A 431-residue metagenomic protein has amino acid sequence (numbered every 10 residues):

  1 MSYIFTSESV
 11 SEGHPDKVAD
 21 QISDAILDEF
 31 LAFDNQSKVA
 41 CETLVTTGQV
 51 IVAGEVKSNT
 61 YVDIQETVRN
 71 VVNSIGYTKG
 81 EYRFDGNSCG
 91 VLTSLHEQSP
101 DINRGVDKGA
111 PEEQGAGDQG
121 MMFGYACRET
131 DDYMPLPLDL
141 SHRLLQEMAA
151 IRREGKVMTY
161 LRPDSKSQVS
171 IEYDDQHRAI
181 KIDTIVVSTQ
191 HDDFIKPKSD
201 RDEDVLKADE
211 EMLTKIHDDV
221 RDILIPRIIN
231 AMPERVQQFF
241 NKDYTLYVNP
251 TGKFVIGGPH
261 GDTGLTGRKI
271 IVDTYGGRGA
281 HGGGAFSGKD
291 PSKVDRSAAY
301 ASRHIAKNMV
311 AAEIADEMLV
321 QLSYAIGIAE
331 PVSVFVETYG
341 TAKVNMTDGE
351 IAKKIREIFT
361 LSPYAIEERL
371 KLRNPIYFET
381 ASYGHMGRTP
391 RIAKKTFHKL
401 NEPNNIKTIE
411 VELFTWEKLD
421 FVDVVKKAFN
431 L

Functional and structural regions predicted by a protein language model:
M1-A40, V422, L431: N-terminal, positively charged regions that mediate nucleic acid binding
T6, E66, N73-V255, G387-R391 (+1 more regions): Glycine-rich, mobile lid/loop segments that gate access to catalytic sites or pores
E8-V10, H14-A19, Q114-T130, V255-A280 (+2 more regions): Conserved phosphate/anionic-ligand binding catalytic regions in large, soluble enzymes, centered on
E12-L31, E129-A150, K289-E313: Alpha-helical support elements that line or immediately flank enzyme active sites and cofactor-binding pockets
A40, I51, L92, M122 (+10 more regions): Structured core elements
A40-S58, I326-E330: Short, charge-patterned binding micro-sites
T46, A315-E317, Y324-L431: Internal helix-turn-beta structural module
R268-I270, Y275-L319, E330-E337: C-terminal catalytic subdomain
